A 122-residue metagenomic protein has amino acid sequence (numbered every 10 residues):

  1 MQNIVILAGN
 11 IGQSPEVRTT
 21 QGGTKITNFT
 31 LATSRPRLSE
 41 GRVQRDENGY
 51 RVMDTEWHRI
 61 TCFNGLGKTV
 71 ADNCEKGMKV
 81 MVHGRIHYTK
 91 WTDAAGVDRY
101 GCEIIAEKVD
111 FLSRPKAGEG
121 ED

Functional and structural regions predicted by a protein language model:
M1-D122: Single-stranded nucleic acid-binding surfaces, predominantly the OB-fold ssDNA-binding core
